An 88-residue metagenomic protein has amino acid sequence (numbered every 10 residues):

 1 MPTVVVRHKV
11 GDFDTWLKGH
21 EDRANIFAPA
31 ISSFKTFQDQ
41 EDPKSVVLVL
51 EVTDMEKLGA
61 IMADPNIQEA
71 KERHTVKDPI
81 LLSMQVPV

Functional and structural regions predicted by a protein language model:
M1-E69, R73-V88: Short S/T/G/P-rich N-terminal loop/turn motif that feeds into the first structured element of a domain
